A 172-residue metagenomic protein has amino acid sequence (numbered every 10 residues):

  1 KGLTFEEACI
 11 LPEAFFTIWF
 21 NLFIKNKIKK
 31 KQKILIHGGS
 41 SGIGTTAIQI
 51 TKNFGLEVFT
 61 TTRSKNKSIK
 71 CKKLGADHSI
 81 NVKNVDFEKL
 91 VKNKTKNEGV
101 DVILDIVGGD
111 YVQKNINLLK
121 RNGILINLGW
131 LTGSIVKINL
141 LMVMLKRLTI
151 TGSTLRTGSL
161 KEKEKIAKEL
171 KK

Functional and structural regions predicted by a protein language model:
A8-V85: Mid-domain Rossmann-like dinucleotide-binding core that forms the NAD(H)/NADP(H) cofactor-binding site
I18, T51, C71, D101-I103 (+2 more regions): Terminal peptide-recognition signature
K31, A76, G99-V100, V143: Local beta-strand N-terminus motif with an aromatic residue
L35, I80, D101-L104, I126: N-terminal Rossmann-like NAD(P) cofactor-binding module of classical short-chain dehydrogenase/reductase
G38-G39, V107, W130: NAD(P)H cofactor-binding loop motif with strongest signal on the N-terminal glycine-rich segment
F54, D110-K172: Glycine-rich phosphate-binding loop and adjacent beta-alpha segment of Rossmann(oid) nucleotide-cofactor-binding
D86-N97: Short amphipathic alpha-helix with an adjacent loop that forms part of the alpha/beta core around
